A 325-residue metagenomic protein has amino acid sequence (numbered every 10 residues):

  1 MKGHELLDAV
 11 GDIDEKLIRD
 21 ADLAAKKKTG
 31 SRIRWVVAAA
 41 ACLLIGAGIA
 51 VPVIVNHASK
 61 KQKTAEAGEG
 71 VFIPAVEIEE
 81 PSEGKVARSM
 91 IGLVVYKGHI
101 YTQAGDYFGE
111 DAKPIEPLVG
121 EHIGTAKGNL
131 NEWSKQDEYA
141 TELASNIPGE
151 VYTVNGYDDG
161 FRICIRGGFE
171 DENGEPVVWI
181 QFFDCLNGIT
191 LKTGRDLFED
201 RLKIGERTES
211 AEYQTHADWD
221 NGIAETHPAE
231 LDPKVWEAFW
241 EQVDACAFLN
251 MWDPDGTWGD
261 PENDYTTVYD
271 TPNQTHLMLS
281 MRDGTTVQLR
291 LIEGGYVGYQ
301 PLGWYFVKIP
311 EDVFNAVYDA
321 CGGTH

Functional and structural regions predicted by a protein language model:
M1-T29: Disordered, charged N-terminal biogenesis/targeting segments of membrane/secreted proteins
V10, W35-Q62: Single-pass transmembrane signal-anchor helices and their membrane-water interface zones
D20, A24, N56-H57, I100: Generic alpha-helical hydrophobic packing signal
A24-A25, R34, A41, I45 (+2 more regions): Short secondary-structure subsegments characteristic of cysteine-rich extracellular domains
A25-K27, V55, D111, F161: Alpha-helix termini
G30-I33, N263: Short amphipathic alpha-helical patches
K60-H325: Function-determining sites in protein domains
